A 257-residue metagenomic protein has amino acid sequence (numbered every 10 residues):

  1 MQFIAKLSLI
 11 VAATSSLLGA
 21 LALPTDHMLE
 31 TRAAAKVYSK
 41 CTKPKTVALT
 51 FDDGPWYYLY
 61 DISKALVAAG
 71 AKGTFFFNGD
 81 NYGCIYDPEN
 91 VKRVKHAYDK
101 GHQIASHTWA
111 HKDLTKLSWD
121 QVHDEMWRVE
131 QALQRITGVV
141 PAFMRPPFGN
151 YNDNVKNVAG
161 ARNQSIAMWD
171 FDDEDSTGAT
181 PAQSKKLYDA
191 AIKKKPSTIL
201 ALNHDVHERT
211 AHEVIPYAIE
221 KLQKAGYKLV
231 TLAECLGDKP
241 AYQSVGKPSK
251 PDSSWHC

Functional and structural regions predicted by a protein language model:
M1-M28: Fungal secretory targeting signals
H27-R135, V139-P141, G237: Active-site beta->alpha N-cap acidic-glycine motif
A34-C41, A69, G73, N81-G83 (+1 more regions): C-terminal domain-boundary segment and adjacent tail
T50-G54, F76-D80, T108-A110, R145-N150 (+3 more regions): Active-site-proximal beta-strand/loop segments in catalytic clefts of secreted hydrolases
D61-A65, R93, N154-V158, V214-A218: A short acidic, amphipathic alpha-helical/loop segment
E89-K92, D120-V122, P181-K185, S244-P248: Short low-complexity, flexible loop/linker segments enriched in glycine and/or proline with clustered acidic
A97-H102, I136-V140, R162, G246-C257: Structural recognition of alpha->loop->beta junctions
D99, A110-V139, N150-S197, A211-V214: Alpha-helical scaffold elements lining the catalytic groove of polysaccharide deacetylases
